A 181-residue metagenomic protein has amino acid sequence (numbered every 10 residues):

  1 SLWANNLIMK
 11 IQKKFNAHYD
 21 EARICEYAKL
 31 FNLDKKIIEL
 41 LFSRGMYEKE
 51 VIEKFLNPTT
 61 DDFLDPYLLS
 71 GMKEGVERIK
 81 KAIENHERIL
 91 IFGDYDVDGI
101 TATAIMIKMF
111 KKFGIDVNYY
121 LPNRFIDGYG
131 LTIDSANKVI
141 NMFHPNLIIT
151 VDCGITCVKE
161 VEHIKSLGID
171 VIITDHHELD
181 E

Functional and structural regions predicted by a protein language model:
N5-E181: Replace "Mg2+/Mn2+-dependent" with "divalent metal-dependent
